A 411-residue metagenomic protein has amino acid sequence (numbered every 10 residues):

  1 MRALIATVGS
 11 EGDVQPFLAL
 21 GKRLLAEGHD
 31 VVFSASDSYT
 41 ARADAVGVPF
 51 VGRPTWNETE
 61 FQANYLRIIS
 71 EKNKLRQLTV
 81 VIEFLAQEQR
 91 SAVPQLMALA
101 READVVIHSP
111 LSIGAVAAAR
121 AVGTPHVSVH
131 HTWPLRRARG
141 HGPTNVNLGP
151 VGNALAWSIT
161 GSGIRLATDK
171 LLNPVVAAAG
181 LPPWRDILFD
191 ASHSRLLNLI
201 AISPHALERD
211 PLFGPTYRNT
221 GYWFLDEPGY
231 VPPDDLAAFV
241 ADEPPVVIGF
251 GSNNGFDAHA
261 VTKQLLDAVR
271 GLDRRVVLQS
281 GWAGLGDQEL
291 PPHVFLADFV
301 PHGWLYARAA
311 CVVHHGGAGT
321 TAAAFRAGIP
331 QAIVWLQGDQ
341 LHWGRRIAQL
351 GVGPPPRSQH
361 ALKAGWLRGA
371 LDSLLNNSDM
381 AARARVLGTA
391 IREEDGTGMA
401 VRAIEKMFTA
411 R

Functional and structural regions predicted by a protein language model:
M1-E11, Q15-V32, S38-P49, V80 (+5 more regions): Nucleotide-activated sugar donor-binding and catalytic core shared by glycosyltransferases and related lipid-linked
S34-S36, R53, S109, V129-T132 (+5 more regions): Generic beta-sheet signal
S34-T40, P110-G114, S203-L207, S280-G286: Short, polar loop motifs at secondary-structure junctions
Y39-A41, N57-F61, S128, W133-R139 (+1 more regions): Short gly/pro/ser/thr-enriched loop/turn and capping motifs at secondary-structure boundaries
V48, V122-P125, R274, I329: A short helix->loop->beta-strand "cap" motif at the edges of active sites that frequently abuts
P49-A103, S158, L172: Phosphate/nucleotide-donor binding subsite
Q87-A156, H205: Conserved nucleotide-sugar donor-interacting segment of glycosyltransferase catalytic cores, predominantly GT-B
H205-C311: Donor-nucleotide binding loops and adjacent catalytic segments primarily of GT-B fold Leloir glycosyltransferases
